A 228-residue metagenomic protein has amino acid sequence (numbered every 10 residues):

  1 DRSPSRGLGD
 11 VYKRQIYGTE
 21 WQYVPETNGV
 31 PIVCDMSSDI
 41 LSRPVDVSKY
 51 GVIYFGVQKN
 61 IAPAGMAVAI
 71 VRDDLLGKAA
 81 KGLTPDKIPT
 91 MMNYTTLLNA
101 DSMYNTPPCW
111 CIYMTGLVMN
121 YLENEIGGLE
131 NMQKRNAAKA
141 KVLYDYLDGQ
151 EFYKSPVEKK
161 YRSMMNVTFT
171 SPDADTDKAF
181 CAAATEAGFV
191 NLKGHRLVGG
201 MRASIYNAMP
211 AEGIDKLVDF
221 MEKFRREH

Functional and structural regions predicted by a protein language model:
D1-Y12: Single conserved hydrophobic/aromatic residue that forms the stacking wall/gate of nucleotide- or nucleobase-binding
T19-S48: Catalytic PLP-binding core of fold-type I/II PLP enzymes
V33, V47-Q58, A67: Conserved active-site segment immediately N-terminal to the catalytic lysine that forms the internal aldimine
V57-Y144, E158, H228: Active-site C-terminal subdomain of aminotransferase-like
V71, F169-D173, I205-N207: Short beta-strand-to-loop capping motifs
F152-P156, G188-G194: A short linear hydrophobic-aromatic micro-motif
Y153-A183: Conserved PLP-binding catalytic core of the aspartate aminotransferase-like
E186, H195-H228: PLP-dependent enzyme catalytic core of the Aspartate aminotransferase-like
